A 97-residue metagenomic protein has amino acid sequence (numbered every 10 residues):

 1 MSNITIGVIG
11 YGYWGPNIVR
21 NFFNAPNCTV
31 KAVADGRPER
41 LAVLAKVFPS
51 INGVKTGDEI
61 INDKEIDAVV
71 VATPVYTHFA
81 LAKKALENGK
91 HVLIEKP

Functional and structural regions predicted by a protein language model:
M1-F48: N-terminal Rossmann-like dinucleotide-binding module
F48-P97: Beta-loop-alpha module in the N-terminal Rossmann-like domain of NAD(P)-dependent dehydrogenases, especially those
